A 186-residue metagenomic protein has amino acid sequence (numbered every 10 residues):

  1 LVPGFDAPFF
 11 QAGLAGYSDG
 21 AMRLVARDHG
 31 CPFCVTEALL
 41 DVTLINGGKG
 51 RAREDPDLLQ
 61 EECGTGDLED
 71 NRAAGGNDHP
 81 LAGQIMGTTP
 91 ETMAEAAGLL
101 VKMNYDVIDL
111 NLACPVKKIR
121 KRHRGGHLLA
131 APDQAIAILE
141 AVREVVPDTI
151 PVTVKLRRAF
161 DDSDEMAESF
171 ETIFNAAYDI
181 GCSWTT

Functional and structural regions predicted by a protein language model:
L1-P3, L14-M103: Glycine-rich, positively charged N-terminal anion/phosphate-binding segment
D6: Flanking scaffold residues of small Cys/His-coordinated metal-binding clusters
F9-A12, C34-E37, L81-I85, I108 (+3 more regions): Hydrophobic faces of well-ordered beta-strands that scaffold small-molecule active sites in alpha/beta enzyme cores
F10, L14, L81-Q84, H123-G126 (+1 more regions): Conserved short-loop catalytic and cofactor-binding motifs
D28, E91-R124, L128, P132-T186: Alpha/beta enzyme core
